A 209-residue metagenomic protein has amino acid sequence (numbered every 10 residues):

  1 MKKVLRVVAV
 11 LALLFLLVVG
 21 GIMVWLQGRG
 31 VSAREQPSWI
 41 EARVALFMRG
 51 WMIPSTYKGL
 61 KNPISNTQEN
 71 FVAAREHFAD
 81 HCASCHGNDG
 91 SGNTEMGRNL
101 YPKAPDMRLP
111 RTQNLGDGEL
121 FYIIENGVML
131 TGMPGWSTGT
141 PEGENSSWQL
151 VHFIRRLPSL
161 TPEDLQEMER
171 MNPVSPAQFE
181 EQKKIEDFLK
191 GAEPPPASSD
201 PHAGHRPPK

Functional and structural regions predicted by a protein language model:
M1-K3: Positively charged n-region of N-terminal signal peptides that target proteins for export
R6-M23: Hydrophobic membrane-insertion alpha-helices, especially the h-region of bacterial N-terminal signal peptides
G28-V44: Alpha-helical transmembrane signal-anchor/signal-peptide segments
V44-F78, K183-P194, R206-K209: Electrostatic cytochrome c docking/interface patches
P63, D106, G132-G135: Conserved beta-strand positions that form and line the central face of beta-propeller blades
T67-S91, L120, N126, L150 (+1 more regions): Sequence/structural segment immediately N-terminal to covalent heme-attachment motifs in c-type and related
F71, R75, G87-F121, T138: Gly/Gly-Pro-rich "capping" loops immediately C-terminal to redox-active cysteine motifs in periplasmic/lumenal
T131-K209: Flexible coil segments in periplasmic/lumen-exposed cytochrome c-class electron-transfer proteins
